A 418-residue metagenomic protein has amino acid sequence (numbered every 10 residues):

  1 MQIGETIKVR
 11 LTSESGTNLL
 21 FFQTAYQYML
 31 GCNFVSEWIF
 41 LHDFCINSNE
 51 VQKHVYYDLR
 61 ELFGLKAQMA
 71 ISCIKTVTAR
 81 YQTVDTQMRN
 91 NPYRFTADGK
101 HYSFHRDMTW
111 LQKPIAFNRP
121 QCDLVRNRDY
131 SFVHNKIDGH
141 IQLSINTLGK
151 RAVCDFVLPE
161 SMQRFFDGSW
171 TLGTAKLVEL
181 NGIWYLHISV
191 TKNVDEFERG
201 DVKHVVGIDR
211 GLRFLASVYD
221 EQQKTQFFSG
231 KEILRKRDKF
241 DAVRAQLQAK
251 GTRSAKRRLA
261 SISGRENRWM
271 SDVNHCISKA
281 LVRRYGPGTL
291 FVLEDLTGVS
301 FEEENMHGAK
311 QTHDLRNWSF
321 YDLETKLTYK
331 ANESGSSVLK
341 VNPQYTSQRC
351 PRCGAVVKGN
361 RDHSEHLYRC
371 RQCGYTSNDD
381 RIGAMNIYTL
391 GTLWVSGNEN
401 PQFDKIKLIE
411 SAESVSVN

Functional and structural regions predicted by a protein language model:
M1-N418: Nucleic-acid substrate recognition interfaces
